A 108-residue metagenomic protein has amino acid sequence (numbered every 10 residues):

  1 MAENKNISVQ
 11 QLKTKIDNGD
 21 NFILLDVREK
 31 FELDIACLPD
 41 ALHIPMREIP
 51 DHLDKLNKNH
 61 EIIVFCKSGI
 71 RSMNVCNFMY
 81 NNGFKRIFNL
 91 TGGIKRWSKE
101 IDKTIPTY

Functional and structural regions predicted by a protein language model:
M1-F22, K30-E61, I70-Y108: Rhodanese-like catalytic fold shared by cysteine-dependent sulfurtransferases and DSP/PTP-type phosphatases
F65: Short, surface-exposed ligand- or partner-binding patches at beta-edge/loop junctions that are enriched in aromatics
